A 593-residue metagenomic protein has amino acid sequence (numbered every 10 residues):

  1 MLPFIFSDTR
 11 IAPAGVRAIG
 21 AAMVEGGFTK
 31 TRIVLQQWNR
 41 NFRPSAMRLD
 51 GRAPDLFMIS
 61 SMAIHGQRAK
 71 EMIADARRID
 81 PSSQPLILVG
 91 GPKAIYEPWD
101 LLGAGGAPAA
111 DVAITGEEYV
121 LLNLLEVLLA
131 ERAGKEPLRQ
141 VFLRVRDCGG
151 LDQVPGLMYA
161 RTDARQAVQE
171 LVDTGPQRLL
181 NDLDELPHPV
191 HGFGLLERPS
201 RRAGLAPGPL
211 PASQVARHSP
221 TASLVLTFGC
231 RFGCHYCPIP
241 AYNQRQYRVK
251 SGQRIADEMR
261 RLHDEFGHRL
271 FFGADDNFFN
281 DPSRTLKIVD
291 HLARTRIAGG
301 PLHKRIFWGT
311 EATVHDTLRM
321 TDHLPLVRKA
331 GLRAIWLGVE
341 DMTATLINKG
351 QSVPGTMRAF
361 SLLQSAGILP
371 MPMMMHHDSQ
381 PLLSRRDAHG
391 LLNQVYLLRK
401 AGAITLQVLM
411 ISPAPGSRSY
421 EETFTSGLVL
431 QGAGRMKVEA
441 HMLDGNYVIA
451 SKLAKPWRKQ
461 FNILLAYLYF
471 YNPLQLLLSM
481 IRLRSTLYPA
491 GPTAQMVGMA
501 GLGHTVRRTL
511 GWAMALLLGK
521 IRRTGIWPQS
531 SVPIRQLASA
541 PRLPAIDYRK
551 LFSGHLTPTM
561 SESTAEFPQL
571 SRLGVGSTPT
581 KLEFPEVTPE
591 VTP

Functional and structural regions predicted by a protein language model:
L2-I5, L49-D55, E97, T162-R165 (+3 more regions): Radical SAM enzyme core and accessory elements
I5-V16: Glycine- and acidic-residue-enriched helix-capping/strand-helix junction motifs
F6-S7, Y96-D100, F232, P282-S283 (+4 more regions): Flexible glycine/acidic-rich beta-alpha junction loops that bind and position SAM and/or redox cofactors in anaerobic
G15, A22, K30-L180, G416: Glycine-rich beta-alpha loop elements in corrinoid/cobalamin-binding modules across cobalamin-dependent enzymes
G26-F28, R78-Q84, P108, R294-K304 (+1 more regions): Short helix-capping segments at alpha-helix termini
P98-G105, D322-H323, P381-R399: Catalytic cores of alpha/beta
V168-L171, D184-E185, P189-M371, H376-Q380 (+2 more regions): Radical SAM [4Fe-4S] cluster-binding motif and immediate context
